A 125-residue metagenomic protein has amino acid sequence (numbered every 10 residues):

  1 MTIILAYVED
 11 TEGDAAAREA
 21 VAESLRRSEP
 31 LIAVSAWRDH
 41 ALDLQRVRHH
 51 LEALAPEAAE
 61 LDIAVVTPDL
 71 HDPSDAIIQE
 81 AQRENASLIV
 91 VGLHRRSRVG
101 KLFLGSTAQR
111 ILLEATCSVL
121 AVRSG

Functional and structural regions predicted by a protein language model:
M1, R123-G125: Actinobacteria-biased recognition of intrinsically disordered, low-complexity terminal regions
M1, S87, T116: Conserved acidic residues
M1-V65, E84: Small/aliphatic-rich secondary-structure junction motif
T11-E12, E57-I89, R95-S97: Structural beta-alpha unit
A16-A17, P73-S74, L104: Amphipathic coiled-coil/heptad-repeat helices and related helical stalk/stem segments that mediate oligomerization
I32-V34, V90, L120: Hydrophobic/aromatic beta-strand patches that form the interior of the parallel beta-sheet core in alpha/beta enzyme
V91-E114, S124: Glycine-rich, Arg-bearing micro-motifs that act as flexible, cationic patches
